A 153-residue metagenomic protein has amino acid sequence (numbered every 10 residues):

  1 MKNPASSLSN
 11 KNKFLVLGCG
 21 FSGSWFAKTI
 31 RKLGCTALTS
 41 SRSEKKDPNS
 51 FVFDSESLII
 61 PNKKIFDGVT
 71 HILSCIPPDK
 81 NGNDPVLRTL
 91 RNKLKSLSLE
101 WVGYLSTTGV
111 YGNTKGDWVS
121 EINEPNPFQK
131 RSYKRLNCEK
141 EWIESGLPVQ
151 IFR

Functional and structural regions predicted by a protein language model:
M1-K63, S74-C75: Hydrophobic, well-ordered beta-alpha structural blocks that scaffold small-molecule cofactor pockets
F26, N49, G82-V86, L90 (+1 more regions): Short glycine-/acidic-enriched loop or helix-start segments at secondary-structure transitions that form or flank
D47-S57, T89, G116-E121, P148: Active-site regions of enzymes building and remodeling cell-envelope glycoconjugates
D67-Y104, N137-K140: NAD(P)-cofactor binding segment of oxidoreductase domains
R91-K130: Conserved Rossmann-fold NAD(P)-dependent oxidoreductase catalytic core, especially the SDR/UDP-sugar
R131-L136: Active-site YXXXK catalytic motif of short-chain dehydrogenase/reductase
K140-R153: Conserved beta-loop-beta element that borders a ligand/cofactor-binding pocket
